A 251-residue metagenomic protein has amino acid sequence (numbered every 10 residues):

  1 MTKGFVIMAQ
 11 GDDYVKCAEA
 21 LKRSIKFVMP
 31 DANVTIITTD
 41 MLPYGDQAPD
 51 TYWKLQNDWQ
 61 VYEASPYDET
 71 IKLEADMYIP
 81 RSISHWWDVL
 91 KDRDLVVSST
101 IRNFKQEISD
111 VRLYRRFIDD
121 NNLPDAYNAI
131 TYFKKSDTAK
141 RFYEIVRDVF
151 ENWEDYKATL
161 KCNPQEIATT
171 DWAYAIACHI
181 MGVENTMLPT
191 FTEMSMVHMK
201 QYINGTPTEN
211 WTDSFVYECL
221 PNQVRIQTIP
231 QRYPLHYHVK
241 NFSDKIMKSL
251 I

Functional and structural regions predicted by a protein language model:
M1-K16: N-proximal low-complexity "stem/linker" segments adjacent to membrane-targeting elements
E19, Y44-Q47, F104-D110: Short, charged, surface-exposed secondary-structure boundary motifs
A20-I25, N57: Short amphipathic alpha-helix
S24-A32: Short, acidic, metal-binding catalytic loop of nucleotide-sugar glycosyltransferases
I36-S65: Active-site-proximal specificity loops/subdomain of glycosyltransferases
T39, D120-I130, D137-I251: A glycosyltransferase accessory/donor-loop signature
K54-I108: GT-A fold catalytic core of metal-dependent nucleotide-sugar glycosyltransferases, centered on the diacidic
D88-V149: Conserved catalytic core of nucleotide-sugar-dependent glycosyltransferases
